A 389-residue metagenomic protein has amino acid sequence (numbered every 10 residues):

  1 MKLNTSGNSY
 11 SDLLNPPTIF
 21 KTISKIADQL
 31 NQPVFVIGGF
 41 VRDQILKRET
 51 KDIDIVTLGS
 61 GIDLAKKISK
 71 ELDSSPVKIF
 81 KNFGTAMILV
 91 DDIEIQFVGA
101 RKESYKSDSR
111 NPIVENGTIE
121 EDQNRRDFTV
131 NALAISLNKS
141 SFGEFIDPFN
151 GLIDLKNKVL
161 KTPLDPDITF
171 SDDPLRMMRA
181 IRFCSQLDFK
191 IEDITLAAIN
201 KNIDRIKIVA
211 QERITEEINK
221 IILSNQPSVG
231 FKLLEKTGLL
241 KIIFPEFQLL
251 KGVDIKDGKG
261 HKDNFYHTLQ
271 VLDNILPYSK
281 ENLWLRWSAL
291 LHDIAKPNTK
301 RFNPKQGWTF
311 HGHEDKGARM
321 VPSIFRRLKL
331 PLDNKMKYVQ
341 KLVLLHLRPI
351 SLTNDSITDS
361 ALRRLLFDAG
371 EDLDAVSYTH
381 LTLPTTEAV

Functional and structural regions predicted by a protein language model:
M1-V389: Catalytic cores of the polymerase beta-like nucleotidyltransferase superfamily and closely associated nucleotide
